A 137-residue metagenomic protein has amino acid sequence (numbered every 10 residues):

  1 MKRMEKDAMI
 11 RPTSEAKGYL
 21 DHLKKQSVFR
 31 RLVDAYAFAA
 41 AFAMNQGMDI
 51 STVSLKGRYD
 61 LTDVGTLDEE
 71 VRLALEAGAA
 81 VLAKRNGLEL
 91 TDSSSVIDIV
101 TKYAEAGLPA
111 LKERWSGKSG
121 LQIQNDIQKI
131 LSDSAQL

Functional and structural regions predicted by a protein language model:
M1-R11, E15-Y19, A37, D49-L137: Charged, low-complexity intrinsically disordered terminal regions and linker tails
L23: Recognition helix of helix-turn-helix/homeodomain-like DNA-binding domains that insert into the DNA major groove
R30-A40: Short amphipathic alpha-helical segments
A43-D49: Short, basic alpha-helical nucleic acid-contact segments in DNA-binding proteins and DNA transaction factors
